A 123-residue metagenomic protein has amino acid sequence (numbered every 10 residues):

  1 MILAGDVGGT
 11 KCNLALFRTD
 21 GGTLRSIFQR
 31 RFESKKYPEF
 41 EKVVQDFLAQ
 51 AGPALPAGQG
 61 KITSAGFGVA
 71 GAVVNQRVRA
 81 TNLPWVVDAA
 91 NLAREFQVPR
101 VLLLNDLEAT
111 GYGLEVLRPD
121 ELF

Functional and structural regions predicted by a protein language model:
I2-D46: Short glycine-rich, Thr/Ser-proximal phosphate-binding strand/loop in the N-terminal lobe of ATP-dependent enzymes
S26, L122-F123: Glycine/charged-rich beta-loop-alpha catalytic/anionic-binding loops adjacent to active sites
A51-L103, E108-L122: Short beta-strand-loop/turn "lid" adjacent to the catalytic site in phosphate-handling enzymes
